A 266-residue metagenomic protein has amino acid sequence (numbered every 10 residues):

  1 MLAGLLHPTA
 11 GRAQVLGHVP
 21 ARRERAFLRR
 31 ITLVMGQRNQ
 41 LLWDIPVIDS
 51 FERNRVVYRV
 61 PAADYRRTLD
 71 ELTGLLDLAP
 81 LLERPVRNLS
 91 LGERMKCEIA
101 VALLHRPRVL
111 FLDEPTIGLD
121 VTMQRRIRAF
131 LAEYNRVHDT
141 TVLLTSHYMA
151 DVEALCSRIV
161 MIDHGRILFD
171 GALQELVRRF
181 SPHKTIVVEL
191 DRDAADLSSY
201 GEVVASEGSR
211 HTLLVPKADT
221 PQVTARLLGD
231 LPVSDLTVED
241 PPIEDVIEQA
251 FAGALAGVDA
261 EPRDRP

Functional and structural regions predicted by a protein language model:
A3: Helix-to-loop junction immediately C-terminal to a conserved catalytic motif
E52, V56, A63-L81: Conserved ABC ATPase "signature" region
P85-G92: Conserved ABC ATPase signature
R106: Conserved catalytic motifs of ABC-family nucleotide-binding domains
L110-E114: Catalytic Walker B motif of ABC-type/P-loop ATPase nucleotide-binding domains
R128-V215: ABC transporter nucleotide-binding domain
K184-A254: Short, charged/small-residue-rich alpha-helical element at the C-terminal edge of ABC transporter nucleotide-binding
